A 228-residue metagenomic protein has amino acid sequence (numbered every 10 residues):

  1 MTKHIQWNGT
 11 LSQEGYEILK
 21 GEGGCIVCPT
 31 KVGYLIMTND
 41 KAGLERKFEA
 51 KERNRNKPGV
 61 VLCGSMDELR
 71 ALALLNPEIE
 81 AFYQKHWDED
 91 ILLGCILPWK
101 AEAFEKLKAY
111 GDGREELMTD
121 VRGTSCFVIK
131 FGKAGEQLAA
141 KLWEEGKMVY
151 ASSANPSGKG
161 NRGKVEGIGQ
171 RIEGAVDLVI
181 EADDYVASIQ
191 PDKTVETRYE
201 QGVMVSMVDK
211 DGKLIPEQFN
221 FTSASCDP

Functional and structural regions predicted by a protein language model:
M1-P228: Active-site-adjacent structural elements in enzyme catalytic cores
